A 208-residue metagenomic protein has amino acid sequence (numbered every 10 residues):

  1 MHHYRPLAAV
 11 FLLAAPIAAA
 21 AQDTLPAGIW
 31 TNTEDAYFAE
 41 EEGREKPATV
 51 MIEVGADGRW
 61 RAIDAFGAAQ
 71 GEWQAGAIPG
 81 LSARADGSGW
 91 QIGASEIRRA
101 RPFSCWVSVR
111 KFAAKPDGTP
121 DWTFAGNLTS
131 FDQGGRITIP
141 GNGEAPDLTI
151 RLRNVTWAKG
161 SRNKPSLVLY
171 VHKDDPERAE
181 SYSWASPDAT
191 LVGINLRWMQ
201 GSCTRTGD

Functional and structural regions predicted by a protein language model:
M1-A8: Bacterial N-terminal signal peptides that target proteins for export
A15-A18: N-terminal signal peptide c-region/cleavage motif recognized by signal peptidases
Q22-D57, I97-A100, K111-R136, N142: Short, solvent-exposed loop/hinge segments that bridge or flank secondary-structure elements
T33, R61-I63, G93: Beta-strand residues in well-ordered beta-sheet regions across diverse protein folds
A56-G87, R136-H172: Contiguous, well-ordered beta-strand patches that form the walls/edges of small beta-barrel/beta-sandwich domains
G67, G71-A75, G93-P102, G126-L128: Short, surface-exposed loop motifs enriched in S/T, G, D/E and P with embedded aromatic residues
G87-A114, A179-D208: Edge beta-strand at a domain terminus
D174-P176: Short, low-complexity interaction motifs enriched in proline and bulky hydrophobics
